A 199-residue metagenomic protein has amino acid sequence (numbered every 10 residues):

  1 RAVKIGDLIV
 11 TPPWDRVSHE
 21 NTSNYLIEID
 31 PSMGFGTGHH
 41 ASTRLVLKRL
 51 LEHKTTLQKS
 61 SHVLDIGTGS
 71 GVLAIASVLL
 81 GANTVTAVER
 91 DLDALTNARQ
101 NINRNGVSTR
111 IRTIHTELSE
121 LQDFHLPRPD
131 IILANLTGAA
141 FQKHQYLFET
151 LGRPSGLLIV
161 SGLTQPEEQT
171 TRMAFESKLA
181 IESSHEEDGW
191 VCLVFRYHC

Functional and structural regions predicted by a protein language model:
R1, D7, W14, T37-H39 (+3 more regions): Solvent-exposed, flexible loop/coil residues
R1-T37: Non-catalytic substrate-recognition/targeting regions of SAM-dependent transferases
A2, P31-M33, H62-I66, L157 (+1 more regions): Short, flexible coil/turn micro-motifs enriched in small/turn-prone residues
R16, G71, P166: Surface-exposed, flexible loop/turn segments at secondary-structure boundaries
N24, K59-S60, S155: A general structural motif
M33, T37-L118: Conserved SAM/SAH cofactor-binding pocket of Class I
R90-H198: S-adenosylmethionine
